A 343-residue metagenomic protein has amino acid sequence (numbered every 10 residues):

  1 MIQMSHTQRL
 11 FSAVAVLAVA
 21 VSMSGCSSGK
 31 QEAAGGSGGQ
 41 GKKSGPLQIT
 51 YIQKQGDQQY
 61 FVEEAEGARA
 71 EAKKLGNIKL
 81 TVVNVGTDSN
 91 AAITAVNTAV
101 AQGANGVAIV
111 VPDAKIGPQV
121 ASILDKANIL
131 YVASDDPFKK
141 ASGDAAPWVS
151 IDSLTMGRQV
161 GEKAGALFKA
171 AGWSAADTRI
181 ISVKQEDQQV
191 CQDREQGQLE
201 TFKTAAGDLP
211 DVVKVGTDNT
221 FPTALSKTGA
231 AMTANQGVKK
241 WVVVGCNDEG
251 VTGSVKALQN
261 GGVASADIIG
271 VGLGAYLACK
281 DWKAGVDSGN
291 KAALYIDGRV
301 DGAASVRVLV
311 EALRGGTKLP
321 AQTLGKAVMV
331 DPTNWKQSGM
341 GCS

Functional and structural regions predicted by a protein language model:
M1-S24: Sec-dependent bacterial lipoprotein signal peptides
A13-A15, S27, G45, S182-K184 (+3 more regions): Hinge/cleft segment of the Venus flytrap/periplasmic-binding protein
G25-G39: Bacterial lipoprotein signal-peptidase II cleavage site
I52-A65, T81-A91, D113, D135-D136 (+6 more regions): Hinge/beta->alpha junction and helix N-cap segments in small-molecule ligand-binding domains
G86-K139, P147-I151, D248-S254: Beta-alpha junction/loop-to-helix N-cap segments that form part of ligand/metal-binding clefts
I109-K126, Q198, T217-D281: Hydrophobic alpha-helical
Q119-T155, R179, Y276-D287, V330 (+1 more regions): Flexible loop/hinge segments that line or gate small-molecule binding clefts
A146-I181: A conserved helix-loop-strand patch within extracytoplasmic ligand-binding domains of the periplasmic binding
